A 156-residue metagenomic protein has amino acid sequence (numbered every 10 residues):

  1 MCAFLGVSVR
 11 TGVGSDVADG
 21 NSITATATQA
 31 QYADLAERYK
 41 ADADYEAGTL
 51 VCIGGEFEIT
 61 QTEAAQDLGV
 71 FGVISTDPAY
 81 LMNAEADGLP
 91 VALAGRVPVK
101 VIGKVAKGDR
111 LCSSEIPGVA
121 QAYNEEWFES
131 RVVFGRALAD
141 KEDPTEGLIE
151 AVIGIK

Functional and structural regions predicted by a protein language model:
F4, V9-K156: Extracellular receptor-binding modules and their adjoining Ser/Thr/Gly/Asp/Asn-rich linkers
